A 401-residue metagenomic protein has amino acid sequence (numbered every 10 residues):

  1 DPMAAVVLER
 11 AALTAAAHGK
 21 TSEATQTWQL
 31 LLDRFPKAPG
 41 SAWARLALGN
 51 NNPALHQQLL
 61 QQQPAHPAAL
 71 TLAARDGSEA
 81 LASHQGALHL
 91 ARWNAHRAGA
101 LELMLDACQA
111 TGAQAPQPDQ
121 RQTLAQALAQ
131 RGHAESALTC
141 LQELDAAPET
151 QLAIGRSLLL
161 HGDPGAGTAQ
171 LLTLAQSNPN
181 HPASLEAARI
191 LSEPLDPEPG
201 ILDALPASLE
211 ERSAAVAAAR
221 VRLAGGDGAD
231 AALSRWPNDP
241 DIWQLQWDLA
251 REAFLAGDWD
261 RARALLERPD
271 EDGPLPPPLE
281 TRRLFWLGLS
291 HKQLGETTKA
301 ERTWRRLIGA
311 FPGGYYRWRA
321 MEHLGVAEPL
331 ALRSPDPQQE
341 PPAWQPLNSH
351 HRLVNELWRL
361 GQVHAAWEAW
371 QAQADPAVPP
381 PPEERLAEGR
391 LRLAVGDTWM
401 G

Functional and structural regions predicted by a protein language model:
D1-G401: Cell-wall glycan-active module
